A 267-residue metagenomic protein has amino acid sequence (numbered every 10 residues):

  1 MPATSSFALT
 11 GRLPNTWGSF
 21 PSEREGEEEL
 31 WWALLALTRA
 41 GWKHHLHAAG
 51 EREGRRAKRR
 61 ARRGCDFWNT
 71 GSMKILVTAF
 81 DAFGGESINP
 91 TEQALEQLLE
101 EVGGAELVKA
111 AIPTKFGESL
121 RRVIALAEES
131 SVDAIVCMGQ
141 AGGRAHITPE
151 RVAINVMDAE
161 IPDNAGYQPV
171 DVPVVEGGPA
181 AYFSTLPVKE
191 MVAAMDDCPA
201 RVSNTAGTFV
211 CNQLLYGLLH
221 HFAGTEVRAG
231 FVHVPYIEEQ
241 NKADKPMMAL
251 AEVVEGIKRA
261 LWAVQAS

Functional and structural regions predicted by a protein language model:
A8, R12-L13, S19-E25, A36 (+3 more regions): Short, low-complexity intrinsically disordered segments enriched in A/P/G/S/L with frequent Arg, especially at protein
W17, W31-W32, W42, W68: Tryptophan (W) side chains
W68-A206, L219, A223-G224, K245-S267: N-terminal catalytic or cofactor-binding beta/alpha core of small enzyme domains
G85, C211-N212, I237-A243: Short active-site-adjacent structural elements
G142, P235-E238: Glycine-rich beta-alpha junction loops
A206-Y236: Active-site oxyanion/phosphate-handling segment shared across diverse enzymes
